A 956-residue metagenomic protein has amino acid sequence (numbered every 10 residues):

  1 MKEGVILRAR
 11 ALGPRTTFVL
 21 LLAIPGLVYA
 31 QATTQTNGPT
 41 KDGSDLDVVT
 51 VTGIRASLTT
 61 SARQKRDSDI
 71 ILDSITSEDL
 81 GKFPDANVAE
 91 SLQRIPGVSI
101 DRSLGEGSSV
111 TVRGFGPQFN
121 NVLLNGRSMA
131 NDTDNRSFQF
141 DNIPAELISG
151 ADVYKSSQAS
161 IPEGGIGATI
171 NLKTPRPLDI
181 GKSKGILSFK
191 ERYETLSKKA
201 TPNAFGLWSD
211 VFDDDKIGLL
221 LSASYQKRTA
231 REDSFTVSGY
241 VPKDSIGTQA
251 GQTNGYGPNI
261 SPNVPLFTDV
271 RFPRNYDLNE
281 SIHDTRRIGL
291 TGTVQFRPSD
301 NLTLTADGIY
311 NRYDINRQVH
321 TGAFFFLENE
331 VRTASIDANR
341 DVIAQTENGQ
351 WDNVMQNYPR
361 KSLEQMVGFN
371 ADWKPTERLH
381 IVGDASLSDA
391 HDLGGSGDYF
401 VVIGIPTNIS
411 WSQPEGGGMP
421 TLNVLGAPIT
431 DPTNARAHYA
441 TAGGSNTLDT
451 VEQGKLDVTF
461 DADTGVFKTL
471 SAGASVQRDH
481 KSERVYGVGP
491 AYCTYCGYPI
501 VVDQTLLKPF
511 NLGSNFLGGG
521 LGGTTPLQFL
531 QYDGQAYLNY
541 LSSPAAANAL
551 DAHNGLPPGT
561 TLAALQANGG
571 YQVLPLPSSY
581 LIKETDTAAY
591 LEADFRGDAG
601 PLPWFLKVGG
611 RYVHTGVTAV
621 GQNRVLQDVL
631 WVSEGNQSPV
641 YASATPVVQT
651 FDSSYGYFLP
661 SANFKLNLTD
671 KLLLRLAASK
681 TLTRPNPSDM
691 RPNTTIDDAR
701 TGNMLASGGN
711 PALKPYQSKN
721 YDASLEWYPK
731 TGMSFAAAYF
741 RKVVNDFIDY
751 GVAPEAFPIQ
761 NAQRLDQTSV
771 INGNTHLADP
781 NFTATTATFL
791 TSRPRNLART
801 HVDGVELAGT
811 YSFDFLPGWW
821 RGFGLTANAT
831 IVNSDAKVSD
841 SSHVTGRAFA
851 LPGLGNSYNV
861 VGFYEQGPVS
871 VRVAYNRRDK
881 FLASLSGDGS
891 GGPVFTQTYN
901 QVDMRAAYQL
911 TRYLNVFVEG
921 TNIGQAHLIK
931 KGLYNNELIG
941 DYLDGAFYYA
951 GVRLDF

Functional and structural regions predicted by a protein language model:
V48-F83, S109, P117-N120, R127: N-terminal periplasmic "start-of-domain" segments of outer-membrane beta-barrel proteins
A89-S128, K155: Extracytoplasmic beta-strand/coil segments of soluble accessory domains associated with Gram-negative outer-membrane
N131-S137, E146-V153, S160-I260, D284-I288 (+2 more regions): Outer-membrane beta-barrel translocator/receptor signature
I161, P177-K184, D213-I217, N301 (+8 more regions): Short loop/turn motifs that connect adjacent beta-strands in outer-membrane beta-barrel proteins
D233-L278, Q318-M355, Y399-A440, A491-L517 (+7 more regions): Solvent-exposed loop segments that connect transmembrane elements
Q356-E364, I582, S653, L682-A738 (+7 more regions): Outer-membrane beta-barrel signature, preferentially recognizing the C-terminal barrel domain of Gram-negative
T494, R877-S886, T896, A907-F956: C-terminal beta-signal and adjacent terminal beta-strands/loops of Gram-negative outer-membrane beta-barrel proteins
V743, G751-A753, Q760-L885, G924: Gram-negative outer-membrane beta-barrel transporters
